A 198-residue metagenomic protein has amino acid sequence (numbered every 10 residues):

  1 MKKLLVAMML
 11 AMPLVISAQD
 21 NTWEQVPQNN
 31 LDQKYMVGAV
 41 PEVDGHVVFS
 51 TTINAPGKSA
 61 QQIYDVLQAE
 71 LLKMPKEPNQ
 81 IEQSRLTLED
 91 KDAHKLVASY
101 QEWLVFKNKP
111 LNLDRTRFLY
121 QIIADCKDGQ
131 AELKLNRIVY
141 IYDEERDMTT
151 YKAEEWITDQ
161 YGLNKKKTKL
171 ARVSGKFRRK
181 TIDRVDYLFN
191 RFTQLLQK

Functional and structural regions predicted by a protein language model:
M1-T22: Bacterial Sec-dependent N-terminal signal peptides
Q19-K198: Ser/Thr-rich, low-complexity intrinsically disordered terminal regions
